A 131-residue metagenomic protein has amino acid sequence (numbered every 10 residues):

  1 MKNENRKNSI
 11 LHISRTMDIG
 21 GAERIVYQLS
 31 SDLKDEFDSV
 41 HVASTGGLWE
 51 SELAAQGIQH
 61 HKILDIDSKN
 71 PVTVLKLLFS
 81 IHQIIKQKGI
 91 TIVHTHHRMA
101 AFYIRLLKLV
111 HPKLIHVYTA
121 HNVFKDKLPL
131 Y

Functional and structural regions predicted by a protein language model:
M1-Y131: Membrane-interface segments of envelope glycosyltransferases acting on lipid-linked substrates or membrane lipids
